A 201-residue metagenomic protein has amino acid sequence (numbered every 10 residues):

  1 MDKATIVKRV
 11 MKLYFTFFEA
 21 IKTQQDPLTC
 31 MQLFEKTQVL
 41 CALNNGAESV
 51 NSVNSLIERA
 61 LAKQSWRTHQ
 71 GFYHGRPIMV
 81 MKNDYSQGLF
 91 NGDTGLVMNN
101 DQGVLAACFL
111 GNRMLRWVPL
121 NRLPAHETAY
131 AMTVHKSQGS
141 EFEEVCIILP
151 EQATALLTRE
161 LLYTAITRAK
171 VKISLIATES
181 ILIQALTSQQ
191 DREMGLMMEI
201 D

Functional and structural regions predicted by a protein language model:
M1-I78, D84-Q87: Conserved helicase motor core of P-loop NTPases
I6, V10-Q25, I57-S65, K82-Y85 (+3 more regions): Conserved NTP-handling cores and scaffolds of large molecular machines
D93-D201: C-terminal accessory regions
